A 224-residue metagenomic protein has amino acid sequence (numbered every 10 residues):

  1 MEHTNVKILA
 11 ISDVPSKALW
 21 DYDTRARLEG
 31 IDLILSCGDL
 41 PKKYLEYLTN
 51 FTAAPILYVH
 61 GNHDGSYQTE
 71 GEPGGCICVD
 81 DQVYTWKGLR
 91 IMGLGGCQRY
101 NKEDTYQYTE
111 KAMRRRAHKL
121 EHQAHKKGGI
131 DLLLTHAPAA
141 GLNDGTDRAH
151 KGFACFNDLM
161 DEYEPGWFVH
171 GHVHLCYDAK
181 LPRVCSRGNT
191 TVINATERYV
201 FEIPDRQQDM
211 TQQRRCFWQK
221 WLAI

Functional and structural regions predicted by a protein language model:
M1-F51, E121-G129, A223: N-terminal active-site segment of His-dependent metallophosphoesterases
E2-N5, I11, E70-G71, V83-K87 (+3 more regions): Binuclear metal-dependent phosphoesterase catalytic core
A10-D13, L33-D39, L57-N62, V79 (+4 more regions): Active-site neighborhood of phospho(di)ester-bond hydrolases with catalytic His/Asp-centered motifs
A10-L19, H63-K151, E197, K220: Conserved catalytic scaffold of divalent metal-dependent phosphoesterases
P15-L19, L40-E46, N62-T69, R99-E103 (+3 more regions): Active-site environment of divalent metal-dependent phosphoester hydrolases
L19-R25, K42-E46, I77-V79, H118-E121 (+2 more regions): A generic local structural motif
L28-E29, T49-A53, K126, L159-Y163 (+1 more regions): Short, conserved loop/helix-junction motifs that constitute active-site signature segments in enzyme catalytic cores
T52-H63, F153-F156: A short, gly/pro- and small-residue-rich
